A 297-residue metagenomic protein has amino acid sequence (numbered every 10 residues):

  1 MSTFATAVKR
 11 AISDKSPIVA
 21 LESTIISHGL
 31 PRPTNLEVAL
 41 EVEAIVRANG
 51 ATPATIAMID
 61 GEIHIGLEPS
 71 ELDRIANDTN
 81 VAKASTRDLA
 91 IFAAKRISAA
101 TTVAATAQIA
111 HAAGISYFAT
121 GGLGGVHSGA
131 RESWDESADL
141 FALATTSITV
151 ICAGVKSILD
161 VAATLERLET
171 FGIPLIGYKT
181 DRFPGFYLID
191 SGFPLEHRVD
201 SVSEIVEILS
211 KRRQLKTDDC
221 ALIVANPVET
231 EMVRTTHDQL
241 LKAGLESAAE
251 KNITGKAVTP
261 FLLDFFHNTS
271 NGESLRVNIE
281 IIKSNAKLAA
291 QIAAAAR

Functional and structural regions predicted by a protein language model:
S2-I12: N-terminal basic/disordered segments at the start of proteins
R10-S13, I18-V19, A48, I109-A112 (+6 more regions): Solvent-exposed alpha-helices and their adjacent loops that cap or buttress functional pockets in soluble metabolic
V19-L21, P53-M58, A99, Y117-G122 (+5 more regions): General beta-strand structural signal in soluble alpha/beta enzymes
S23, H28-L30, L36-I91, L215-T230 (+1 more regions): Glycine-rich nucleotide/cofactor/substrate-binding loop typically near the N-terminus or early in the first domain
P69-S147: Divalent-metal (Mg2+/Mn2+/Ca2+)-assisted nucleotide/phosphate chemistry catalytic cores
T102-V103, R131-A144, I148-E169, S203-E207: Active-site glycine-rich loop that binds ribose-phosphate moieties when present
Y187-Q214: Anionic-ligand binding region
D218-S284: A C-terminal functional module that forms or caps the active site or interfaces directly with catalytic machinery
